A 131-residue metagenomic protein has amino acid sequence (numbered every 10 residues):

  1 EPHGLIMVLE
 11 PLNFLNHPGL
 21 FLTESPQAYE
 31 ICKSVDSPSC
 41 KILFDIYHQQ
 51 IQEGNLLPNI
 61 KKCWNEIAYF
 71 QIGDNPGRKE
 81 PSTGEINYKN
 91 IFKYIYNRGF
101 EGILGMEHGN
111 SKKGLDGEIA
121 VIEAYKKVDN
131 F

Functional and structural regions predicted by a protein language model:
E1-P2, G99: Short helix-terminating capping/connector loops at secondary-structure junctions
H3-V35: Basic- and aromatic-lined ligand-binding clefts that recognize polyanionic substrates
L22-F44, H48-F131: Histidine-acidic metal/acid-base catalytic patches
